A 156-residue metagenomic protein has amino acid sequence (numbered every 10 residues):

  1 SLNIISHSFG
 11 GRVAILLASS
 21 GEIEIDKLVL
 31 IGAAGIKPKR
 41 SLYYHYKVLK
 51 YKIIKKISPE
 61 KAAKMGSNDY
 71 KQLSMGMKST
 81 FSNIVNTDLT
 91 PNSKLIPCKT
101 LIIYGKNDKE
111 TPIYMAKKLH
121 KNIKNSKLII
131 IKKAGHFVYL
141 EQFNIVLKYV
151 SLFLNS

Functional and structural regions predicted by a protein language model:
S1-F9: Alpha/beta-hydrolase fold nucleophile elbow
R12-S20, I25-K56: Flexible "cap/lid" loop of the alpha/beta hydrolase fold
G32, I84, I102-G105, V146: Generic structural signal for small/hydrophobic residues in well-ordered secondary structure, especially within
A63-P91: Hydrophobic, aromatic-rich cap/lid helix
L95-I96, I102-Y104, D108: Short beta-strand/loop motif that positions the catalytic acidic residue of the alpha/beta-hydrolase fold
C98, P112-K121: Short alpha-helix in the alpha/beta-hydrolase fold that links the catalytic acid
H120-F137: Catalytic histidine neighborhood in serine/cysteine hydrolases with alpha/beta-hydrolase-type architecture
A134-L147: Catalytic histidine-centered segment of alpha/beta-hydrolase-like enzymes
